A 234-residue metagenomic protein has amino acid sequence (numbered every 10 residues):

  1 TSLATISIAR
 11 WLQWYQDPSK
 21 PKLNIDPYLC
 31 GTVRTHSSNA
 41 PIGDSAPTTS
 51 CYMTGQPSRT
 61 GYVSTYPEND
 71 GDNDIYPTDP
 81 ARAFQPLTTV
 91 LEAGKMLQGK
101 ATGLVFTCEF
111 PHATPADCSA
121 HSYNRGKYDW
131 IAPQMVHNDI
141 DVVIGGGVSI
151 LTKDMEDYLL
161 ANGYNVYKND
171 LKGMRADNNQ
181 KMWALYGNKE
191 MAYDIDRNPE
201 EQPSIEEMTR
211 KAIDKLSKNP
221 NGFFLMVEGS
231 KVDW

Functional and structural regions predicted by a protein language model:
T1-I6, G94, I144, L185 (+1 more regions): Beta-strand elements within well-structured catalytic alpha/beta cores of enzymes that handle phosphate/sulfate esters
T1-R175, Q180: N-terminal catalytic scaffold of extracellular/periplasmic and nuclease hydrolases that process anionic headgroups
P67-E68, P199-Q202: Short intrinsically disordered coil segments
A83, N124, E201-T209: Phosphate/oxyanion-binding active-site loops and adjacent basic polyanion-contact surfaces
A113-S119, K189-R197, P220-G222, M226-W234: Active-site His/acidic residue clusters
D139, Q180-E200: Formylglycine-dependent
L159, L171-A184, M208-S230: Active-site regions of oxyanion-processing enzymes, predominantly non-cytosolic
